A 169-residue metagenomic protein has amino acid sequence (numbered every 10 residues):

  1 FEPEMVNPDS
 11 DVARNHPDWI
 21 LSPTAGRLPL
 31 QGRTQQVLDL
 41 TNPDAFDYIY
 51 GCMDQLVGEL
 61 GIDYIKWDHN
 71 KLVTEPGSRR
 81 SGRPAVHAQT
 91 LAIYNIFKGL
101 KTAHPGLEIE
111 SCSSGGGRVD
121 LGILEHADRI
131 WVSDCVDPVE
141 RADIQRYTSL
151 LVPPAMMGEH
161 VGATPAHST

Functional and structural regions predicted by a protein language model:
E2-V6, N70-L72, C112-G116: Active-site beta-loop-alpha junctions enriched in small/polar residues
P3, R33, I62-Y64, V73-E75 (+2 more regions): Generic secretory/membrane-interface signal
P8-D47, G51, T90-T169: Glycan-recognition surfaces
P23, Y48-R80: Active-site groove signature of glycoside hydrolases
T34-D39, T74-P84: Active-site-proximal beta-alpha loop/turn segments in soluble metabolic enzymes
H69, P84-A85, K98, G116: Extracellular polysaccharide-recognition and catalytic grooves
G77-A88, G122-H126: Short glycine/threonine-rich loop-to-helix capping motif typified by GTGT followed within a few residues by an Asp-Pro
